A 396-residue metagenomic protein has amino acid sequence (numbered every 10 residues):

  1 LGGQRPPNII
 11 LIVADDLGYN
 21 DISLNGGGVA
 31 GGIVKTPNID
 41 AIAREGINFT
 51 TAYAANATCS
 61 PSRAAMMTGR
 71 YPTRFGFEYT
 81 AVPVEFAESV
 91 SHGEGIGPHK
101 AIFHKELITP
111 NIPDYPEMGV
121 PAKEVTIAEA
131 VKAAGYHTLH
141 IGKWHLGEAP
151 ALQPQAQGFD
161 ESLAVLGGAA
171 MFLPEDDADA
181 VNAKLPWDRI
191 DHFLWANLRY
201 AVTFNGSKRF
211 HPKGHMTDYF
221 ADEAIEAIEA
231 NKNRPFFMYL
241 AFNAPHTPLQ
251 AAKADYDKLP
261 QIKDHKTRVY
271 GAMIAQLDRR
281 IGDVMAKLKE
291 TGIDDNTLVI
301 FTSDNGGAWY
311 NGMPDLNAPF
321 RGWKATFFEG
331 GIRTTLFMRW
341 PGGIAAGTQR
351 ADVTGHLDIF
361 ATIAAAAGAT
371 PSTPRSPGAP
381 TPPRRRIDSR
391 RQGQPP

Functional and structural regions predicted by a protein language model:
L1-P396: Formylglycine-dependent sulfatase
